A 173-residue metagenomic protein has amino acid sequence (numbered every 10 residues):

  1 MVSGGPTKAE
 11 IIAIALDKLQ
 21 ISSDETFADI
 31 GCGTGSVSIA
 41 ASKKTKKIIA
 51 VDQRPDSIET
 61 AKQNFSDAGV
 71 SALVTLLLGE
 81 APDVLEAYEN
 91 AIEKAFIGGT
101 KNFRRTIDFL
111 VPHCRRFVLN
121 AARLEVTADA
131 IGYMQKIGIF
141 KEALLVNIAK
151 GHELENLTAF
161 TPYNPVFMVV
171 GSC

Functional and structural regions predicted by a protein language model:
M1-S23: S-adenosyl-L-methionine
D24-G33: Conserved class I S-adenosyl-L-methionine
T34-T45: Conserved SAM-binding loop of SAM-dependent methyltransferases across substrates and taxa, primarily the Class I
K47-D52: Conserved SAM-binding motif I beta-strand of class I
Q53-E89: S-adenosyl-L-methionine
L76-L119: Active-site segment flanking the S-adenosylmethionine/decSAM binding pocket in AdoMet-dependent transferases
I107-Y163, F167: C-terminal substrate-binding/active-site "lid" region of AdoMet-derived donor-dependent transferases
G171-C173: C-terminal lobe and adjacent flexible extensions of AdoMet/dcAdoMet transferase-like proteins
